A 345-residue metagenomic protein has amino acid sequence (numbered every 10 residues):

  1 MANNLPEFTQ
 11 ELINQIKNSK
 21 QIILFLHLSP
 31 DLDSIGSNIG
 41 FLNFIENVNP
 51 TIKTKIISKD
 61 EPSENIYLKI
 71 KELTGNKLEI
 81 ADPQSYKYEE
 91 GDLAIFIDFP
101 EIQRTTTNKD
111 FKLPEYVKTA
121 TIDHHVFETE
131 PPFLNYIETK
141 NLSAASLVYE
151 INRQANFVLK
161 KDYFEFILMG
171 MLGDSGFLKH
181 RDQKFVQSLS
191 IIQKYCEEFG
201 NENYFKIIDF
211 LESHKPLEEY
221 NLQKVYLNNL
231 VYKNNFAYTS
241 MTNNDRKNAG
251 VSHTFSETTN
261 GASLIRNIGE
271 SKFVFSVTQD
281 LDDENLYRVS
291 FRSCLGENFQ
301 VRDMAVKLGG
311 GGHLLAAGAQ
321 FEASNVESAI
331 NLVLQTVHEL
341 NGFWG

Functional and structural regions predicted by a protein language model:
M1-L12, D110-T119, K140-A144: An acidic intrinsically disordered interaction segment
N3-L28, S34-N76, S85-L93, L168 (+2 more regions): Hydrophobic helix-and-loop "lid/oligomerization" segment in the mid-to-C-terminal part of catalytic domains
D31-D33, D98, D123, D174: Acidic active-site catalytic centers that drive phospho-/nucleotidyl reactions and related ester hydrolyses
T74-L134: Active-site cofactor/cluster-binding pocket
P83-S85, N108-F111, N135-I137, F157-V158 (+2 more regions): A generic local secondary-structure boundary/capping motif
I122-Q193: Short alpha-helices
